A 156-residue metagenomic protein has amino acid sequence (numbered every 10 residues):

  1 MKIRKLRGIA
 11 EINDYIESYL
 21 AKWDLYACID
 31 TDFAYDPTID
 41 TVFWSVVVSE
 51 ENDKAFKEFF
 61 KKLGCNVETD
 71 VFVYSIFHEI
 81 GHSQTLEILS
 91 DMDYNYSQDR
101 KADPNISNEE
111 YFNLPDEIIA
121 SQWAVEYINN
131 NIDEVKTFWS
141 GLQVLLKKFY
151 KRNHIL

Functional and structural regions predicted by a protein language model:
K2-I3, Y15, T38-V42, V47 (+4 more regions): Active-site-proximal or metal-binding-adjacent scaffold patches in catalytic folds
R7-D24: Zn2+-dependent metallopeptidase catalytic core
G8, I12, V73, D116: Hydrophobic (often cysteine-bearing) scaffold residues that line and stabilize catalytic clefts of nucleotide/cofactor
C28-D70, I80-E87: Active-site scaffold of zinc-dependent metalloenzymes
D70, L86-I118: Post-HEXXH active-site segment of zinc metalloproteases
I76: A conserved beta-strand element that flanks and buttresses the S-adenosyl-L-methionine
Q84-Y96, N129-F138: Substrate-binding/catalytic groove segments of enzymes that remodel or degrade extracellular structural polymers
D103-L156: Long, well-structured alpha-helical subdomains associated with metal-dependent extracellular/ecto-lumenal hydrolases
